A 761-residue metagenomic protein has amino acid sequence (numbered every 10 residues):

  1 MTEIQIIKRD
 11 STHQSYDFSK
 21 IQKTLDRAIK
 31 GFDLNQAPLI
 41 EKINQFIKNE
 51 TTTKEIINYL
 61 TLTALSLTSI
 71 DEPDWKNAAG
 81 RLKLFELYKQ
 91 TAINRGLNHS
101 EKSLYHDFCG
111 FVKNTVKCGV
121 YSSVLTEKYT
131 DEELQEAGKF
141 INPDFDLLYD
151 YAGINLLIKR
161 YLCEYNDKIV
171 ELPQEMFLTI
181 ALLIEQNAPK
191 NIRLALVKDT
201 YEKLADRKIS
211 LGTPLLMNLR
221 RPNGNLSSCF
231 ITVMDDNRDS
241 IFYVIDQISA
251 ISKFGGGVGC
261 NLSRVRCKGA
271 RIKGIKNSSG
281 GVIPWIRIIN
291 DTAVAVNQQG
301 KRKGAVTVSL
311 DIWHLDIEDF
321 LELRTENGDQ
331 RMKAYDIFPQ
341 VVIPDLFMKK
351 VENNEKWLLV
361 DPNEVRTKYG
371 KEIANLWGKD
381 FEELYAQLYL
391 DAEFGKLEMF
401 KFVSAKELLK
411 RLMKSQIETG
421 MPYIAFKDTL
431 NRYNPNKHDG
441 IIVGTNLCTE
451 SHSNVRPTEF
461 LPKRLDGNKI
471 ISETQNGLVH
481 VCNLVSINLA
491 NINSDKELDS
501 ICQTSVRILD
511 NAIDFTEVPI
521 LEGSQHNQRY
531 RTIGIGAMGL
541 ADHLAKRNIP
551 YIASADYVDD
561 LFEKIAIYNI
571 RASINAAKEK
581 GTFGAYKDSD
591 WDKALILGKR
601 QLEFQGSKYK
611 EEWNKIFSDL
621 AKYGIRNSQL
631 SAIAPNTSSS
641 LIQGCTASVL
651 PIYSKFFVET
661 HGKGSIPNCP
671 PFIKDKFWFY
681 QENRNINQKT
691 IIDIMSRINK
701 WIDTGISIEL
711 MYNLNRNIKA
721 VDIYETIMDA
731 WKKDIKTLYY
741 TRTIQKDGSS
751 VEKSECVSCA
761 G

Functional and structural regions predicted by a protein language model:
T12, L34-L178, A195-E202: Core nucleic-acid recognition elements
I43, T61-T63, A79-F85, K203 (+13 more regions): A glycine-rich phosphate-binding loop feature that marks nucleotide/adenosyl-phosphate handling sites
W75-V112, A152, I343, L430-E459 (+6 more regions): Terminal amphipathic helices with adjacent charged low-complexity linkers/tails
T130-I141, D146-L156, H452-P457, L509 (+5 more regions): Catalytic alpha/beta core of large soluble enzyme barrels
C163, K168, E175-R193, V197 (+9 more regions): Function-dense linear segments that define catalytic or interfacial modules in macromolecule-processing proteins
K168-D239, Q387-S415, T419-I424, F562-S618: Gly/Pro-rich turn-and-neighbor structural signature
K203, C502-S524, I549-N636, I706-S707 (+1 more regions): Internal maturation/activation junctions in enzymes
S279-R287, V294-L409, K414, P422 (+2 more regions): Conserved catalytic alpha/beta cores of large enzymes that bind or transform nucleotide phosphates and polynucleotides
